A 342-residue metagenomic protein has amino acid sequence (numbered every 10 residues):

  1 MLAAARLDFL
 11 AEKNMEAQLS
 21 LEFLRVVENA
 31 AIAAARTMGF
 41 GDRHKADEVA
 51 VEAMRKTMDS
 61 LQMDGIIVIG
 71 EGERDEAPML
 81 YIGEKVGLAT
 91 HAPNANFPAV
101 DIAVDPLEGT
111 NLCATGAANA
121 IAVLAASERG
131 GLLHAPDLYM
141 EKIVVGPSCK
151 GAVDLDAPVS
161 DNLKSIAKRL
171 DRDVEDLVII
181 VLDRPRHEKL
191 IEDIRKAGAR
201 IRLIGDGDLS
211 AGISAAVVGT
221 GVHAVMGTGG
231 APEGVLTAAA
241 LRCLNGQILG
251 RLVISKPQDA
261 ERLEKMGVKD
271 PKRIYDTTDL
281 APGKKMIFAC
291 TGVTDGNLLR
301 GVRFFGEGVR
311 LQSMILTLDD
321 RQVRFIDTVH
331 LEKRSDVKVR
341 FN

Functional and structural regions predicted by a protein language model:
L7-E52, A122-L163, A167: Conserved phosphate-binding loops in N-terminal lobes of ATP-dependent enzymes of the actin/Hsp70/sugar-kinase
F9, E48-R129: Flexible, acidic active-site loops/lids enriched in D/E/S/T/G that coordinate Mg2+ and/or position polar
F9-E12, L19, S214-P232, L236-N342: Oxyanion/phosphate-interacting regions
D59-S60, V86-F97, D105, C113-A117 (+5 more regions): Solvent-exposed alpha-helices and their adjacent loops that cap or buttress functional pockets in soluble metabolic
G65-V68, V100-I102, N111, A120-L124 (+8 more regions): Structural motif
R74-E76, R186, G205-G212: Short acidic loop-to-helix transition motifs that present clustered carboxylates
P106-T115, A120-A122, E188-K189, L209-I213 (+3 more regions): Short glycine/serine/threonine-rich phosphate/pyrophosphate-binding segments that cradle anionic phosphate groups
V123, E128-L203, M266-K269, G296-R303 (+1 more regions): Acidic beta-strand-loop-alpha-helix segment within the catalytic core of divalent metal-dependent phosphate-processing
